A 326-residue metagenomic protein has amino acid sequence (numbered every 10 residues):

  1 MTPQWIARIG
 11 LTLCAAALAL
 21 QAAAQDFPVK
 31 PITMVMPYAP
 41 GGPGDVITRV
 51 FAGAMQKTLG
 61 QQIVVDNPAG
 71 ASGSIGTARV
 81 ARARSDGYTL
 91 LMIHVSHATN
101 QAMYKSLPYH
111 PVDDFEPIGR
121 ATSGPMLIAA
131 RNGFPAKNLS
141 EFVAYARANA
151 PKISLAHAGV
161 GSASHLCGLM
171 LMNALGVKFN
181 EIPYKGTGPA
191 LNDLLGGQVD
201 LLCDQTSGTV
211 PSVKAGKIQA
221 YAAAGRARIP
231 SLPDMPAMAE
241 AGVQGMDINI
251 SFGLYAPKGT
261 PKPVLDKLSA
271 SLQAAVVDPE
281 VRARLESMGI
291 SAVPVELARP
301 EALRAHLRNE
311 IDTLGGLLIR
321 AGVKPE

Functional and structural regions predicted by a protein language model:
M1-L13: Bacterial N-terminal signal peptides that target proteins for export
A19-A22: N-terminal signal peptide c-region/cleavage motif recognized by signal peptidases
A24-D113, K152-S154, G176-Q205, S212 (+4 more regions): N-terminal (or domain-start) structured segment
V29-P31, E240, K262-E326: An extracytoplasmic/periplasmic, membrane-proximal ligand-sensing/linker region
G41, V95-S96, S123, R131-A136 (+5 more regions): Short coil/turn segments
R82-Y88, A102-P189, M238, S251-R284: Hinge/capping helix and adjacent helix->loop/strand transition within the periplasmic-binding protein
H110-R120, A156, K178-I182, D200-L201 (+2 more regions): Short beta-strand->loop
